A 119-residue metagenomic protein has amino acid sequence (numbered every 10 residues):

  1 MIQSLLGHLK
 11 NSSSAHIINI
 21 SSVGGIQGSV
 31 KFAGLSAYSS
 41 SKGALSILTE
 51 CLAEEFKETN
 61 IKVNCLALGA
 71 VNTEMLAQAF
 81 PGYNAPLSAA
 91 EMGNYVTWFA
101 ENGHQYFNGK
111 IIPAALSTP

Functional and structural regions predicted by a protein language model:
I2, S41, S88: Short alpha-helix in the Rossmann-fold core of NAD(P)-dependent oxidoreductases
I2-Q3, E50: A short, exposed helix-loop element centered on a Lys and neighboring polar residues
L9-K10, F107: A short, flexible helix-to-loop-to-beta junction within the catalytic ATP-binding CA
K10-N11, H16-A44, T49-E50, E54-E58 (+1 more regions): Catalytic loop of short-chain dehydrogenase/reductase
I18, V63-L66, L76: Hydrophobic structural elements of the Rossmann-like NAD(P)H-binding subdomain that define the short-chain
S46-L48, E55-V71, H104-A114: Conserved Rossmann-fold SDR core element
C65-L66, P81-P119: C-terminal helical subdomain
